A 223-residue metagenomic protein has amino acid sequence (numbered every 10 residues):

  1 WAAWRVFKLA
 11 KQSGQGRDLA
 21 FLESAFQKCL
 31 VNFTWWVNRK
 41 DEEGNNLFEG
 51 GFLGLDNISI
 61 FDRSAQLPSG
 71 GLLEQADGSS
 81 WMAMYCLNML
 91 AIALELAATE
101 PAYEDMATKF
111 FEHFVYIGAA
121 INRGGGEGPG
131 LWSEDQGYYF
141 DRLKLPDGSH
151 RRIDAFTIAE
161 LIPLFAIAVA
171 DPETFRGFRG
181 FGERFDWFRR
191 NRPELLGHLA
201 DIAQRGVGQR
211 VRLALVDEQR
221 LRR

Functional and structural regions predicted by a protein language model:
W1-R223: Acidic, mature catalytic/reactive cores of soluble proteins
